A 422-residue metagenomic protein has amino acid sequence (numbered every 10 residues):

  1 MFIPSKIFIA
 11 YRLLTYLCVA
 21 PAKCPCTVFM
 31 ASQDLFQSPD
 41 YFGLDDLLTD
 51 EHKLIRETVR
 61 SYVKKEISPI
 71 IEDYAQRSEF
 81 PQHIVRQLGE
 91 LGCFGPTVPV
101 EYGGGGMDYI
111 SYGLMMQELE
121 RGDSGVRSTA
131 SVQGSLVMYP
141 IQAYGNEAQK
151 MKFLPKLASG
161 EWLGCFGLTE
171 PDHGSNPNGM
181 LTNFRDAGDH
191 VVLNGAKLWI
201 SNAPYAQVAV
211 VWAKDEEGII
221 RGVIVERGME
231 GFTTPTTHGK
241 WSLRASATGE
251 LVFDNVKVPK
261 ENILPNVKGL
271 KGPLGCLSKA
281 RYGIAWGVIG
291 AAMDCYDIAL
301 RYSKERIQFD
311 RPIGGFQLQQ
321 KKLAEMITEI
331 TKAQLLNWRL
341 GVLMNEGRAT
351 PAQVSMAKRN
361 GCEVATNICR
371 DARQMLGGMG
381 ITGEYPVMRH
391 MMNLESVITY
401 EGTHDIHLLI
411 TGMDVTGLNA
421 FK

Functional and structural regions predicted by a protein language model:
P4-F8, L14-C18, C24-V132, Y144-Q149 (+5 more regions): Alpha-helical interface subdomain recognition
G92, M116-E120, A213-E216, V225-E230 (+1 more regions): Short Ser/Thr-interspersed hydrophobic loop/turn segments at strand-loop and sheet-helix junctions that line or gate
M107, N176-N178, N202-A206, R244-S246 (+1 more regions): Short glycine/proline-enriched turns and hinge-like loops at secondary-structure junctions
L157, D172-S175, W199-N202, K214 (+1 more regions): Short Gly/Pro-enriched turn/cap motifs at secondary-structure boundaries
G160-L168: A short, Trp-centered hydrophobic/proline-enriched beta-strand micro-motif
G179-M180, G228-K257: Flexible, small-/acidic-enriched active-site or ligand-binding loops
H190, N194-T234: A short core secondary-structure module
V252-G275: A short, charged helix-loop
